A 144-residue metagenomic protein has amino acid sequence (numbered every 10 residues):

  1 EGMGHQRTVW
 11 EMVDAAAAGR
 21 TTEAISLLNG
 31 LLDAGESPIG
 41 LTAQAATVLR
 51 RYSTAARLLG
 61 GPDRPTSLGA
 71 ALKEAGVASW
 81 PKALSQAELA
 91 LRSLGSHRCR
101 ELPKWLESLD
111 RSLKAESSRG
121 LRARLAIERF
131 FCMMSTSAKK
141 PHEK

Functional and structural regions predicted by a protein language model:
E1-V13: Solvent-exposed, charged amphipathic helical/linker segments at domain boundaries
T8, A17-K144: Helix-rich C-terminal "collar"/helical-bundle subdomain used as an assembly and partner-interaction module in RFC-like
